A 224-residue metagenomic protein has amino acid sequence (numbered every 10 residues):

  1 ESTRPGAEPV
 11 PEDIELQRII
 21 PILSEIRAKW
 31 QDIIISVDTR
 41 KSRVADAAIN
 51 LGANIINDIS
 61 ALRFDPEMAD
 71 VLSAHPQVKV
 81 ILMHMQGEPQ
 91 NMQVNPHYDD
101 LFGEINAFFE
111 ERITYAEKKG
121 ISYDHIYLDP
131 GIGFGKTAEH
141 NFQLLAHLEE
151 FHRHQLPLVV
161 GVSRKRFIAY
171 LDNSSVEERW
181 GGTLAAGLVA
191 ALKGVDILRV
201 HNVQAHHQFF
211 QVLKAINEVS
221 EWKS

Functional and structural regions predicted by a protein language model:
T3-A28, I33-I34, T39-R43, I49-N50 (+2 more regions): Active-site-adjacent loop and "lid" segments of alpha/beta metabolic enzymes
D32-I33, S122-H125: Short acidic capping loops at alpha-helix termini that bridge into adjacent secondary structure
E117-K119: Conserved C-terminal portion of the radical SAM core fold that forms the substrate/S-adenosylmethionine-binding
I132: Active-site metal-binding loops of divalent metal-dependent hydrolases
